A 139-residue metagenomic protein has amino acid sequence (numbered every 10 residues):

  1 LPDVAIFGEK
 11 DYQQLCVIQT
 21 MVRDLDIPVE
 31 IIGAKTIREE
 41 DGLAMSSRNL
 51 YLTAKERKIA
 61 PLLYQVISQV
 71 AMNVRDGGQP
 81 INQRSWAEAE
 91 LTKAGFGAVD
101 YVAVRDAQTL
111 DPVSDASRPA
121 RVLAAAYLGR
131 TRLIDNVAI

Functional and structural regions predicted by a protein language model:
L1-I6: Proline-aspartate-enriched helix->loop->beta-strand connector
F7-G8, A103: Active-site-adjacent beta-strand anchor residues
G8-E9, I134: Active-site flanking residues adjacent to catalytic metal/cofactor-binding acidic residues
D11-D100: Glycine-rich, Lys/Arg-enriched anion-binding loops that position phosphate/diphosphate groups for phosphoryl
W86-I139: Phosphate/ribose-recognition catalytic cores of enzymes acting on nucleotide-derived substrates
